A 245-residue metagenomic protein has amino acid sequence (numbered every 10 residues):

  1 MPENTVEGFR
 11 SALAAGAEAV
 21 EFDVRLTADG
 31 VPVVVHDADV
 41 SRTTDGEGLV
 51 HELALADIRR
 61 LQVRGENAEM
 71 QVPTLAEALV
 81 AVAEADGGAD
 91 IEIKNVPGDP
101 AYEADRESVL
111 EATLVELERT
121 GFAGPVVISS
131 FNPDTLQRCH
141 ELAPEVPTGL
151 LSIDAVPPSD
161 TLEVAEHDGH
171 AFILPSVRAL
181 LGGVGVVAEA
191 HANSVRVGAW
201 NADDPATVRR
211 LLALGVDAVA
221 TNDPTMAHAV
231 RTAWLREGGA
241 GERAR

Functional and structural regions predicted by a protein language model:
M1-R245: Phosphate-group recognition and catalysis centered on beta-loop-alpha active-site segments
